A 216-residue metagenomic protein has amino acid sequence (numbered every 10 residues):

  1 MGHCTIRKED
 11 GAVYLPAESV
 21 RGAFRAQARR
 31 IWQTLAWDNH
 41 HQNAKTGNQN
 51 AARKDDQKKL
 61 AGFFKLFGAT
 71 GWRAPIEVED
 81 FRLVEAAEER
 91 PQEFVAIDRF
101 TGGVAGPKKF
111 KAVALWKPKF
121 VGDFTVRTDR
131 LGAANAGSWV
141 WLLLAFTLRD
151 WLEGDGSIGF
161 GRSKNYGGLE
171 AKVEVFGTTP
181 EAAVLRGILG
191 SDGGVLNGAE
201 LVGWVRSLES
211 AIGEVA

Functional and structural regions predicted by a protein language model:
M1-A216: Small/polar/charged residue-enriched interaction surfaces, especially the RNA/DNA-contacting tracks of RNP/CRISPR
